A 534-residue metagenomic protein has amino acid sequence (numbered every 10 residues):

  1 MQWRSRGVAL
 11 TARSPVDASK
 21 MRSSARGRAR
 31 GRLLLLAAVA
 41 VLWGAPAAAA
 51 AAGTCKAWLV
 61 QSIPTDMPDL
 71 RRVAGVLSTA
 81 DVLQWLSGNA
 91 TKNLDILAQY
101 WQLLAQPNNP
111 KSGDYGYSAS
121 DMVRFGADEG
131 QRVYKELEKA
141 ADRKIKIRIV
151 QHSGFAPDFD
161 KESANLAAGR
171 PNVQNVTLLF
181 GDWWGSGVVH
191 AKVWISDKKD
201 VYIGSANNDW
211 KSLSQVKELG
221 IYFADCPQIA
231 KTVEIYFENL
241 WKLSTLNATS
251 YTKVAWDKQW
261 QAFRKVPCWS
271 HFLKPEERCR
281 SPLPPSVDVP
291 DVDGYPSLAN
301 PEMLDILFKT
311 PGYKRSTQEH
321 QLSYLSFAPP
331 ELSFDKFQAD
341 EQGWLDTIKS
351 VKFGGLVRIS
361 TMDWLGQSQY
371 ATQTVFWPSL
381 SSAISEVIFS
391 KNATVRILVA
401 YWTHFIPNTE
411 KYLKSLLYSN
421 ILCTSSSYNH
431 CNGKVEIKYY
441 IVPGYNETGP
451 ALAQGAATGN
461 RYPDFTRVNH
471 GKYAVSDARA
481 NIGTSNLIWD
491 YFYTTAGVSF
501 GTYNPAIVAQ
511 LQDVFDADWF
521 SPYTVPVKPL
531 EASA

Functional and structural regions predicted by a protein language model:
M1-A37: Classical eukaryotic N-terminal signal peptides for Sec-dependent ER targeting/secretion, especially the positively
V16, A25, R30, G44-A47 (+2 more regions): Hydrophobic alpha-helical elements and their junctions with loops/disorder across both membrane and soluble proteins
V39, P46-A534: Charged, low-complexity intrinsically disordered terminal segments
